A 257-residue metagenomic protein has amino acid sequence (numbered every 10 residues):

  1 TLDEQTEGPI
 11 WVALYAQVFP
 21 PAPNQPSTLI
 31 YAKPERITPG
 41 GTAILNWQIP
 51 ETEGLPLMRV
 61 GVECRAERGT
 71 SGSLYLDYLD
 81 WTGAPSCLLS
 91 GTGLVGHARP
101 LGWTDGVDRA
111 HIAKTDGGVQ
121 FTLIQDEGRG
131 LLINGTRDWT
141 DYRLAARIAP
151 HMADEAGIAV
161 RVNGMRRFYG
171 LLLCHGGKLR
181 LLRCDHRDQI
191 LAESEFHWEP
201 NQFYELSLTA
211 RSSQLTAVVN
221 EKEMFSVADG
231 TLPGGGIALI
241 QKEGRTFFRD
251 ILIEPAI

Functional and structural regions predicted by a protein language model:
T1-I10, A43-I49, Y78-G83, G91-G93 (+2 more regions): Extra-cytoplasmic beta-strand recognition segments
P9, F19-L57, L191-A192, F196-Y204 (+1 more regions): Extracellular carbohydrate recognition and processing domains and analogous Trp-centered ligand-binding platforms
W11-F19, G61-R65, E155-M165: Aromatic-rich beta-strand patches that line glycan-recognition/binding surfaces of extracellular proteins
V12, I44-L74, E205-T209, Q214-D229 (+1 more regions): Extracellular beta-strand ligand-recognition surfaces/modules
L55, S73-R109: Extracellular carbohydrate-recognition regions
G69-L88, L232-I257: Ligand-recognition surfaces built from glycine- and aromatic
L94-L131, M165-R167, L172: Extracellular glycan-recognition surfaces and repeat-rich motifs
L123-D188: Secretory/extracellular carbohydrate-interaction modules and structurally similar beta-sandwich "look-alikes"
